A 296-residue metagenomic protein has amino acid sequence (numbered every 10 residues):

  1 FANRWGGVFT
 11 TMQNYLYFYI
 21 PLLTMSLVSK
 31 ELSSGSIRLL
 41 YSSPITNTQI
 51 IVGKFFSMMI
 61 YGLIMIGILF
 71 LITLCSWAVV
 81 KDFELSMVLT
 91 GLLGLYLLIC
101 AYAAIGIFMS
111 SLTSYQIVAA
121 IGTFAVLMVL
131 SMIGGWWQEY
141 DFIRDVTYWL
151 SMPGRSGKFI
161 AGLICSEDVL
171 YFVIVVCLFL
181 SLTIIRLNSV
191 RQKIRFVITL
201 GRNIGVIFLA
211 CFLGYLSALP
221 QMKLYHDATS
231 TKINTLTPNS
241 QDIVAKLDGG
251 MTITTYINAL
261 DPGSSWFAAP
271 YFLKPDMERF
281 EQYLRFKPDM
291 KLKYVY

Functional and structural regions predicted by a protein language model:
F1-G6, L112, A119-R191: Terminal transmembrane helical anchor/hairpin motif
A2-Q13, V52-Q116: Secretory targeting signals
G7-K30: Long, hydrophobic alpha-helical segments
L16-L22, I99-A104, V169-I184: Hydrophobic cores of alpha-helical transmembrane segments in multi-pass inner/ER membrane proteins, independent
L23-Y41, F55: Transmembrane helix boundary and interhelical loop/hinge segments in multi-pass membrane proteins
R195-Q221: Internal/C-terminal transmembrane anchor helices
L219-Y296: Juxtamembrane extramembrane loops of integral membrane proteins
